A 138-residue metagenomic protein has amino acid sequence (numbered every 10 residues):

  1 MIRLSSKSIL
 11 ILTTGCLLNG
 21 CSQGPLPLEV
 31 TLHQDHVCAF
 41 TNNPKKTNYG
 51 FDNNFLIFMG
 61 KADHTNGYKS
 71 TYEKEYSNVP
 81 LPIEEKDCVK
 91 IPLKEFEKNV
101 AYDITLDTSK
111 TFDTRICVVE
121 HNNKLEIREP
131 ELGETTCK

Functional and structural regions predicted by a protein language model:
M1-I9: Bacterial N-terminal signal peptides that target proteins for export
L10-T14: Hydrophobic helical h-region of N-terminal Sec-dependent signal peptides in bacterial secretory/periplasmic proteins
L17-G20: C-terminal motif of bacterial Sec signal peptides marking the signal peptidase cleavage site
S22-G24: Bacterial signal peptide processing site
E29-T47: Post-signal peptide N-terminal segment of mature Sec-exported envelope proteins
T41-N42, T47-K138: Acidic, low-complexity Ser/Thr/Gly/Pro-rich repeat segments typical of extracellular/periplasmic and surface-exposed
